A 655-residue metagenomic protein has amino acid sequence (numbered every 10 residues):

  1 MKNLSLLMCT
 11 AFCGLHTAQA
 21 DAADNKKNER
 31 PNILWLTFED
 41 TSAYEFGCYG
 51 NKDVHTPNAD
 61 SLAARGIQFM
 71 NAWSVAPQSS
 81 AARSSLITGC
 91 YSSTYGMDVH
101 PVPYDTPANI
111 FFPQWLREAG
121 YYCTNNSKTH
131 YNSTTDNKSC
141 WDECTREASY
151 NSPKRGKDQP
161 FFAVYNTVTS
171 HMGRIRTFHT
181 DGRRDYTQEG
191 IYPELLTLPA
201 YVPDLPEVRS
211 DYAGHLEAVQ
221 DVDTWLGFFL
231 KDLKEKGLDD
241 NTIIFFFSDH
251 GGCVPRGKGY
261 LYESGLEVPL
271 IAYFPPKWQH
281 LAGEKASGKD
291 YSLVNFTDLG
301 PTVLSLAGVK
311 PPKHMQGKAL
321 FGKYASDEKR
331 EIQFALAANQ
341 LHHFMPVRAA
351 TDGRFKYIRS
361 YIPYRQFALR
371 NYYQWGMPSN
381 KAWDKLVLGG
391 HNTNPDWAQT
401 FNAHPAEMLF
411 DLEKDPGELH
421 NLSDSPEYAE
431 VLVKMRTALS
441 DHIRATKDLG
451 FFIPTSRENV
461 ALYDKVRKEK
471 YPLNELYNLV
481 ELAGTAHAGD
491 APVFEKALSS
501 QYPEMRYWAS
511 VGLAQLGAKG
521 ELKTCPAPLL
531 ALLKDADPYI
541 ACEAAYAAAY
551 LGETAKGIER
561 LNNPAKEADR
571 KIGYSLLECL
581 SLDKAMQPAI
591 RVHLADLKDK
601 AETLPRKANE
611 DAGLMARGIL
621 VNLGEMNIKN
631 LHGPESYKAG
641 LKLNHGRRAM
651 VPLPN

Functional and structural regions predicted by a protein language model:
K2-L4, M8-G14, Q19-N392, D396-F401 (+3 more regions): Formylglycine-dependent sulfatase
A20-P31, F38, A43, Q68 (+4 more regions): Long, internal low-complexity/basic segments
